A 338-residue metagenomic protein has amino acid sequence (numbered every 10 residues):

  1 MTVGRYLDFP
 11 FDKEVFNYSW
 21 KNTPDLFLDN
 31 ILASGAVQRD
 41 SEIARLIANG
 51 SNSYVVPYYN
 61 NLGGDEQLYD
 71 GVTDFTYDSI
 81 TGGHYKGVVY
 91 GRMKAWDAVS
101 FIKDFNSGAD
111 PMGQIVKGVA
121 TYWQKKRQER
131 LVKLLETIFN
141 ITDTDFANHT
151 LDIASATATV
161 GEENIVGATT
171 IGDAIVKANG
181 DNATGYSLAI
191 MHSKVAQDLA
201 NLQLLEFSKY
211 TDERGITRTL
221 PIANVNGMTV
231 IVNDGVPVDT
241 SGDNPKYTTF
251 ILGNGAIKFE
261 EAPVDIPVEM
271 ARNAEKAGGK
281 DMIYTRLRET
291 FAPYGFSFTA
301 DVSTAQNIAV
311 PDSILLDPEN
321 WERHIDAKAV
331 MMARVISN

Functional and structural regions predicted by a protein language model:
M1-G87, P318-N338: N-terminal "assembly arms/tails" that initiate or stabilize quaternary assembly in self-assembling proteins
T2-F11, N244-Y247, L252-N338: Extended, compositionally biased alpha-helical segments that mediate assembly or anchoring
Y58, A98, S193: Residues immediately flanking
G64-Q67, N106, D198-N201, F207-S208 (+3 more regions): Short helix/loop capping segments that flank catalytic or ligand/cofactor-binding pockets
D78-S107: Short acidic, glycine/tyrosine-flanked loop/strand segments centered on an H-E-D-like triad
I102-A178, V335-S337: Alpha-helical scaffold segments that mediate packing/assembly in large oligomeric complexes
I141-P221, M228: Extended, solvent-exposed, turn-rich assembly/linker loops in the middle of proteins
R214-T249, N254-F259, L287: A structural signal for small-residue-enriched, beta-sheet-centric alpha/beta enzyme cores and oligomeric scaffold folds
